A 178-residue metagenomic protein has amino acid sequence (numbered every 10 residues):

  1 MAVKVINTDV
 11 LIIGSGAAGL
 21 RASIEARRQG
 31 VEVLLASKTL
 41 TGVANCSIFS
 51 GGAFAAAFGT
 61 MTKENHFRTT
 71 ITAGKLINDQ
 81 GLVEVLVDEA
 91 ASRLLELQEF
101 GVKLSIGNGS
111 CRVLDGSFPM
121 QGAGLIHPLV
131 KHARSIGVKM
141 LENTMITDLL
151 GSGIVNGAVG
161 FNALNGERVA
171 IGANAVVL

Functional and structural regions predicted by a protein language model:
M1, R21, N162-G166: A generic local structural motif
M1-V10, A17, K139-L141: N-terminal charge/polar-biased segments
K4-T8, L164-A175: Core beta-strand elements of the Rossmann-like FAD/NAD(P) dinucleotide-binding domain in flavoenzyme oxidoreductases
D9-L35: N-terminal Rossmann-like FAD-binding beta1-loop-alpha1 element of flavoenzymes
V10, A17, V159, I171 (+1 more regions): Mobile, glycine-rich extracellular loop/lid and propeptide segments that shape or gate substrate/ligand access
E25, V31, K38-N162: Conserved N-terminal/central alpha/beta ligand/cofactor-binding core
T62-H66, I171-L178: Short coil-to-beta-strand
